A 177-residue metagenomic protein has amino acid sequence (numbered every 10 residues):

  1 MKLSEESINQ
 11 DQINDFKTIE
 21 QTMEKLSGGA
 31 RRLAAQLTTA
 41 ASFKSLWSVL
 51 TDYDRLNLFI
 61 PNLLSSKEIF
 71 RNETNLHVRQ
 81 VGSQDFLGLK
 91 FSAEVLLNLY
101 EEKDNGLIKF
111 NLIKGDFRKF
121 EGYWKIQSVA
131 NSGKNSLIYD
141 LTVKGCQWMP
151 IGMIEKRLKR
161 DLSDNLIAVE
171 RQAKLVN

Functional and structural regions predicted by a protein language model:
M1-N75: Hydrophobic ligand-binding cavity/cleft-lining segments
L26, N57, K67-K114, A168-V176: Glycine-rich portal/gate segments that line the openings of hydrophobic small-molecule binding cavities
A30-T38, N75-H77, E94, L107 (+1 more regions): Intrinsic-disorder/low-complexity, polar/charged segments enriched in Ser/Thr/Lys/Arg/Asp/Glu/Gln
A34-L37, S66-K67, E94-E101, E121-S128: Hydrophobic/aromatic beta-strand elements that line small-molecule binding cavities or substrate pockets in beta-rich
T38-S42, V81-D85, Y100-E102, I113 (+2 more regions): Solvent-exposed residues in well-ordered beta-strands and their adjoining turns, especially edge/terminal strands
L46-L50, L56, L99, Y139 (+1 more regions): Hydrophobic pocket/interface hotspot
N111-R160: Beta-strand/loop substructures that line and gate deep hydrophobic ligand-binding cavities in soluble
